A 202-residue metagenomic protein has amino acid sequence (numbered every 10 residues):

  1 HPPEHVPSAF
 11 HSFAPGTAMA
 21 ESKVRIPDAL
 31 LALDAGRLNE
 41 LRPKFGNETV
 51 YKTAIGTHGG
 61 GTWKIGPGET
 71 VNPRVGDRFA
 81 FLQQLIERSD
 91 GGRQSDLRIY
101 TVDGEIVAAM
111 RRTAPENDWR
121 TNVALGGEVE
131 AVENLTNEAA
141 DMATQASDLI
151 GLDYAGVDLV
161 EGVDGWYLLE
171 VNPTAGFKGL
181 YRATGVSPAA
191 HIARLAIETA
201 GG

Functional and structural regions predicted by a protein language model:
H1-L30, R37-E40: Conserved N-proximal alpha/beta basic substrate-recognition cap immediately N-terminal to, or forming the N-lobe
A29-D34, W63-G66: Short acidic-hydrophobic, aromatic-tinged amphipathic segments that line or gate anion-handling sites
L41-V50: Acidic/histidine-enriched active-site and ligand-binding environments that engage anionic O-linkages
T49, V107-A108, A155, Y167-L169: Protein kinase-like catalytic core scaffold
I55-S147: Phosphate-binding site of ATP-dependent enzymes
I99-T101, G165-G179: A short beta-strand motif that forms the metal-chelation/ATP-contact edge of phosphoryl-transfer active sites
W119-L168, A190, R194-A200: A long amphipathic alpha-helix within ATP-dependent nucleotide-binding catalytic cores
F177-S187: Short, flexible active-site recognition loops that position polar ligands and cofactors
